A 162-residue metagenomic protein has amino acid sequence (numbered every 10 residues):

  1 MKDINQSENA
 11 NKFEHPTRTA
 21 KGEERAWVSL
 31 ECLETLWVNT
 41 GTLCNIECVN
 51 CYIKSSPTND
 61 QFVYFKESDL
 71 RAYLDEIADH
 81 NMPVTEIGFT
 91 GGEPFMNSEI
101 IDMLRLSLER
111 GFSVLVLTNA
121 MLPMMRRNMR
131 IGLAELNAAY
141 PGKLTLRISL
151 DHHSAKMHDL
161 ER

Functional and structural regions predicted by a protein language model:
K2-N5, A10-G91, F95-K143: Conserved alpha-helical substructure of the radical SAM core
P57-D60, S154-E161: A short acidic, helix-capping loop that chelates divalent metal ions and anchors anionic groups
E67, H152-A155: Alpha-helix N-capping/helix-start residues
I148-L150: Conserved phosphate-donor/acceptor-positioning beta-strand/loop module used by diverse small-molecule
